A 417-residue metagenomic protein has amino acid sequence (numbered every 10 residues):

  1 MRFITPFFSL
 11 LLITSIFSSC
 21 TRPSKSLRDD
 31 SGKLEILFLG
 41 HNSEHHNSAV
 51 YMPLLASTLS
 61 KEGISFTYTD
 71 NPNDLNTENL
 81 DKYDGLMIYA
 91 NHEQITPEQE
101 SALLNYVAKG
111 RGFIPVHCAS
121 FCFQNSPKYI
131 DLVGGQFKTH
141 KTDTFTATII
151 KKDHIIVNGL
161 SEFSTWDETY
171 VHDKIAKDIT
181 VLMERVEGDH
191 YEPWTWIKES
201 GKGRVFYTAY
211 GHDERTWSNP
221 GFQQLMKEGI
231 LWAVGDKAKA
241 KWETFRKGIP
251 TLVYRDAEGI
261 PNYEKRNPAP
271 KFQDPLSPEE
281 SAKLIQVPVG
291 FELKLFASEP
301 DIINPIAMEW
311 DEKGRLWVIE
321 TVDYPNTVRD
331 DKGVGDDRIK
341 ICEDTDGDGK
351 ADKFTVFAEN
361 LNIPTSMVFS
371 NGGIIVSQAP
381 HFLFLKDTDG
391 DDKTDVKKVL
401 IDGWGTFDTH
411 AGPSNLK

Functional and structural regions predicted by a protein language model:
M1-P6: Positively charged n-region of N-terminal signal peptides that target proteins for export
I16-S19: C-terminal motif of bacterial Sec signal peptides marking the signal peptidase cleavage site
S26-L34, S57, K61, D189-H190 (+1 more regions): Extracellular ligand-binding/catalytic regions of CAZymes and related secreted enzymes and adhesion modules
L39, E93-G159: A glycine-rich, often tryptophan-bearing local segment used as a flexible ligand/cofactor-contacting loop or short
G40-P53: Glycine- and acidic-residue-enriched helix-capping/strand-helix junction motifs
N42-H45, P72-L75, N91-I95, F113 (+8 more regions): Solvent-exposed loop/turn segments at secondary-structure junctions within structured extracellular/periplasmic domains
T58, S65, T69, K82 (+1 more regions): Beta-propeller domains with acidic blade repeats across secreted/periplasmic ectodomains and cytosolic WD/CNH propellers
L59-S60, G135-A209: Catalytic beta-strand/loop cores that center a nucleophilic Ser/Cys/Thr and support acyl-enzyme chemistry
